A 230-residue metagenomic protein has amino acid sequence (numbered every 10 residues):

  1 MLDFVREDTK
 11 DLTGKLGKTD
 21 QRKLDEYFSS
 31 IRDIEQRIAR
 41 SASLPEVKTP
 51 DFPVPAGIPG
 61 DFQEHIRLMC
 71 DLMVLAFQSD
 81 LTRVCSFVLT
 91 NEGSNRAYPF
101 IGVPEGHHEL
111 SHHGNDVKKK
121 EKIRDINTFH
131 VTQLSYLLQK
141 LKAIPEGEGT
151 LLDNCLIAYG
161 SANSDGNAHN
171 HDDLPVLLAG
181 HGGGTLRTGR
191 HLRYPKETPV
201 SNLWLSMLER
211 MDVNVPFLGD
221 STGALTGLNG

Functional and structural regions predicted by a protein language model:
M1-G230: Ligand-binding pockets and gating/stacking loops
